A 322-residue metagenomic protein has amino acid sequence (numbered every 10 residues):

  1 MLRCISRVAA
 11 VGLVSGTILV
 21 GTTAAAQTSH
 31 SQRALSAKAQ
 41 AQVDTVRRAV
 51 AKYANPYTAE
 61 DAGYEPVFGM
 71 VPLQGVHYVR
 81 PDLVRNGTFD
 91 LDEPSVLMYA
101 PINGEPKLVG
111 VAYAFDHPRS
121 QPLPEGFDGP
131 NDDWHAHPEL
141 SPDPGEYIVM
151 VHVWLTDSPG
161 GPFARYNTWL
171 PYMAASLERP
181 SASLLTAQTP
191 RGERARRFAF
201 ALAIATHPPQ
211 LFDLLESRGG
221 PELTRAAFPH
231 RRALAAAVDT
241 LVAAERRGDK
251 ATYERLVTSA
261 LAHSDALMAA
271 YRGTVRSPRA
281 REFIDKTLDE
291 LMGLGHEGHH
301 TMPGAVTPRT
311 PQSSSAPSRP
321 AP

Functional and structural regions predicted by a protein language model:
M1-V11: Bacterial N-terminal signal peptides that target proteins for export
A9-V20: Bacterial N-terminal signal peptides
G21-Q27: Signal peptide processing junction and immediate N-terminal pro/mature segment of secreted/exported proteins
Q27-Q188: Primary mode marks residue(s) on the alpha4-beta5-alpha5 output face of response regulator receiver
T28, Y57, V67, D82 (+11 more regions): Generic low-complexity segments that are intrinsically disordered, proline-rich and/or Lys/Arg-biased
N55, H207-P208, D249: Short, solvent-exposed helix-helix connector turns and helix-capping sites enriched in acidic/polar residues
Y99-K107, L215, G219-T274, A280 (+1 more regions): Mature extracellular/secreted ectodomains of secretory-pathway proteins
T189-L215, E254-P322: C-terminal amphipathic alpha-helix
